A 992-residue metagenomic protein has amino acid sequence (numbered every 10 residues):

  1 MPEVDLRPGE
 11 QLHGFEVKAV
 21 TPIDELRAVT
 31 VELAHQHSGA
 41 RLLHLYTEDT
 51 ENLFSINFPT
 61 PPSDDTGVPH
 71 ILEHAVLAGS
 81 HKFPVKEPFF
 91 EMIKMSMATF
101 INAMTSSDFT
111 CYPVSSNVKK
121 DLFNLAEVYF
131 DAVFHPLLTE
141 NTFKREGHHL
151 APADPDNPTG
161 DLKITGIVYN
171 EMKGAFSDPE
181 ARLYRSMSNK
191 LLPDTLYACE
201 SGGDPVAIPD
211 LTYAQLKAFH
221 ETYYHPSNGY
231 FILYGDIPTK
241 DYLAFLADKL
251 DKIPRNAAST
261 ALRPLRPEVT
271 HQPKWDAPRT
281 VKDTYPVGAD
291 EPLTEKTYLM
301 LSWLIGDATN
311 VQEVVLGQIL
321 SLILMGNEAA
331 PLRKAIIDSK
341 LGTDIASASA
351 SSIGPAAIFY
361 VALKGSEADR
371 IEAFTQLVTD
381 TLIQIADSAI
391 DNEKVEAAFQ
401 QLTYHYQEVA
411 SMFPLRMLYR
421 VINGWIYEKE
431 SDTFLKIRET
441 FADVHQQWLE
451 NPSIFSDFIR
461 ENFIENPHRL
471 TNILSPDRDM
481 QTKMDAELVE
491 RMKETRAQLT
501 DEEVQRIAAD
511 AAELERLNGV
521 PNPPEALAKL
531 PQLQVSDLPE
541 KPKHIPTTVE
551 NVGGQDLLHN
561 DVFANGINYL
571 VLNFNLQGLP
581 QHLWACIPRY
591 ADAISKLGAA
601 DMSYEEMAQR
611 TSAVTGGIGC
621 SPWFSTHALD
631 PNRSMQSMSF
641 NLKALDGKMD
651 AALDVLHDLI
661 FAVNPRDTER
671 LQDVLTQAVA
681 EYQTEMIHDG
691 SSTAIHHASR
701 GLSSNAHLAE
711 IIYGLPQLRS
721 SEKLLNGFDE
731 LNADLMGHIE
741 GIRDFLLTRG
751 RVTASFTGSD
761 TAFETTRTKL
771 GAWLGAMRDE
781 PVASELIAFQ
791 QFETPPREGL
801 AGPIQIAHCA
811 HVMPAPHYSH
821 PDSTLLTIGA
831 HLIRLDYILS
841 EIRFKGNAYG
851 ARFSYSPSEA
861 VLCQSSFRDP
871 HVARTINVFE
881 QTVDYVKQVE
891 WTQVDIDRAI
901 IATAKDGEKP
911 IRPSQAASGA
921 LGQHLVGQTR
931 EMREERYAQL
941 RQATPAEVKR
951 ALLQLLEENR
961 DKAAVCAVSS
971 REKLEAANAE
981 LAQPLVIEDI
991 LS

Functional and structural regions predicted by a protein language model:
M1-S55: Non-catalytic terminal extensions that flank enzyme cores
Y46-E48, S55-N57, Y169-S177, T260-A329 (+10 more regions): His/Glu-based metal-binding/catalytic segments typifying zinc-dependent metallopeptidases
E51-P61, E87-H135, T142-A153, A181-V206 (+10 more regions): M16 family metallopeptidases and their MPP-like homologs
V68, L72-V76, Y590: Active-site His/Glu-centered metal-binding helix of metallohydrolases
F100, K217-E221, P286-A289, A346-S351 (+12 more regions): Generic recognition of flexible, low-complexity loop/linker segments
N157-P226, I232-A247, P254-V287, E295: Hydrophobic, small-residue-rich alpha-helical packing segments that form membrane-like cores
K217-K249, G714, L735-L770, D961: Non-catalytic, conformational "gating/processing" segments within enzyme and secreted inhibitor domains
F219, Y230-I232, P238-T260, S388 (+2 more regions): Extended, regular secondary-structure scaffolds
